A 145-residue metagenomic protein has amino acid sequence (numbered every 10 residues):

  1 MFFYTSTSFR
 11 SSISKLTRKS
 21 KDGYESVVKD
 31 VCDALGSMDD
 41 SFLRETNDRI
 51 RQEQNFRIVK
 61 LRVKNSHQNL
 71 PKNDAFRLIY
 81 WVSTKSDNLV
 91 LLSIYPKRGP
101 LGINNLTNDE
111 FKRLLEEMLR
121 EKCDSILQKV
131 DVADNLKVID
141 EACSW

Functional and structural regions predicted by a protein language model:
M1-S37: N-terminal "first-domain core" detector
K21, D39-L43, C123-L127: Residue-level signal for secondary-structure boundary elements
D30, D40-R44, D48, G99 (+1 more regions): Acidic side chains
V31-L43, N55, A133, E141-W145: N-terminal targeting/export leaders
D39-N69: A short, surface-exposed loop/turn module that caps and links secondary-structure elements
S66-W145: Enriched for short, Lys/Arg-rich terminal
